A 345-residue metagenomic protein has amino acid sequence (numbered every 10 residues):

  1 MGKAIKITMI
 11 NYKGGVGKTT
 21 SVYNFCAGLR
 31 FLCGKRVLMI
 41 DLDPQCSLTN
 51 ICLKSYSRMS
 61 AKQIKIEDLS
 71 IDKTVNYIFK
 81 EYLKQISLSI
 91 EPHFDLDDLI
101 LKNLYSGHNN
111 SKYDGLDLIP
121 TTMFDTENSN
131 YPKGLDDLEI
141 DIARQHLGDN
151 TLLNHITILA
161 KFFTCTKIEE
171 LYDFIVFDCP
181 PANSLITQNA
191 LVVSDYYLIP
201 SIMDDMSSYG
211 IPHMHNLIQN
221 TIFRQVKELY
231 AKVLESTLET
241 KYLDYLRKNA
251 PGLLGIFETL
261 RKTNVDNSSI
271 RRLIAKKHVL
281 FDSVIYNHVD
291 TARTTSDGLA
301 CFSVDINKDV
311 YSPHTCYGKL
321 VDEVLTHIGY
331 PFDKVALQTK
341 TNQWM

Functional and structural regions predicted by a protein language model:
M1-M345: P-loop NTP-binding core
